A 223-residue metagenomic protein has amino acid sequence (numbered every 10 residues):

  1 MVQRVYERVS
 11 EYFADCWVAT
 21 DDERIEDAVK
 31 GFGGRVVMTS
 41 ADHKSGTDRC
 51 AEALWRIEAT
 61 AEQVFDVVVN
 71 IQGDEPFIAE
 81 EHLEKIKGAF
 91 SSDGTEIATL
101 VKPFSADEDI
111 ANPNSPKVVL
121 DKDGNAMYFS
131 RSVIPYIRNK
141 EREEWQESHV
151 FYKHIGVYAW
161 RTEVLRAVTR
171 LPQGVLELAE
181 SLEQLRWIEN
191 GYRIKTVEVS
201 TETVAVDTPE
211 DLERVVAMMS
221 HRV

Functional and structural regions predicted by a protein language model:
M1-T20: N-terminal glycine-rich phosphate-binding loop and ensuing alpha1 helix
F13, Q63-F65, D93-E96, Y192: Short, high-confidence coil segments that cap the C-terminus of an alpha-helix and link into the following beta-strand
W17, E23-I71, E75-K85: Short phosphate-binding loop-to-helix
T20-D21, I78, W160, D207: A conserved hydrophobic position in a structured secondary element of the catalytic/binding core that shapes
I78-L171: Conserved core of the sugar-phosphate nucleotidyltransferase
W145-V223: Conserved alpha/beta core of the MobA/IspD/sugar-nucleotide pyrophosphorylase nucleotidyltransferase superfamily
